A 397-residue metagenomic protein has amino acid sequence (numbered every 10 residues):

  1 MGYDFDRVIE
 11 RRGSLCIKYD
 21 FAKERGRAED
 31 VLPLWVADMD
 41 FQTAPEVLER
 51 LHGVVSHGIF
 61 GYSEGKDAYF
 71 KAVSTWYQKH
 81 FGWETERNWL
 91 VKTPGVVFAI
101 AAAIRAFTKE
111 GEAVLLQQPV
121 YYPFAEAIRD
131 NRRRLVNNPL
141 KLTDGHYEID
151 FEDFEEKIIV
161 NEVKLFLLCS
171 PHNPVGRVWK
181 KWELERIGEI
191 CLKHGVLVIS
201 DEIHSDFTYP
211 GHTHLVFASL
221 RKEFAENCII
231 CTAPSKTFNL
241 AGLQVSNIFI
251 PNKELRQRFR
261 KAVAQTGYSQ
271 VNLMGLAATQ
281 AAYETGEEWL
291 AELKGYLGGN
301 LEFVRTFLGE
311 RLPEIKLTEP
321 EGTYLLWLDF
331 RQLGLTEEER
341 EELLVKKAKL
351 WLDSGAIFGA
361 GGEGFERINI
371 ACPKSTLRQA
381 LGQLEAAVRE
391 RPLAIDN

Functional and structural regions predicted by a protein language model:
M1-I17, R27-D30: Conserved PLP-binding active-site segment in aminotransferase class I/II-type PLP enzymes
Y3-D4, G26-L32, A37-H52, E84-E86 (+1 more regions): PLP-dependent class I/II
V54, G61-P94: Conserved N-terminal alpha-helix of the aminotransferase class I/II PLP-enzyme fold
S56-I59, A103: Short acidic, glycine/Ser/Thr-rich loop/turn "cap" segments at secondary-structure junctions
